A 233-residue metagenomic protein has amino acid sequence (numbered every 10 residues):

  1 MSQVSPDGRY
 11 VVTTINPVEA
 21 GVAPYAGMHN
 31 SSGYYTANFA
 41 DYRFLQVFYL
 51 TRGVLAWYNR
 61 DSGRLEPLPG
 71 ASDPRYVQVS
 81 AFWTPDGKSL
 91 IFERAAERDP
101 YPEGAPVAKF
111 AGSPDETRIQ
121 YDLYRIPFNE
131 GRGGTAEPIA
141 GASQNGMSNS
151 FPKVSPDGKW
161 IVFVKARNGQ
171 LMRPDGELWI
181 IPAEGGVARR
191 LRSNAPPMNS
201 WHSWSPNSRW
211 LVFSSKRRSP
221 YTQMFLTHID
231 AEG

Functional and structural regions predicted by a protein language model:
M1, T14-L55, G70-V77, E93-R125 (+4 more regions): A flexible loop/linker signature enriched in serine peptidases of the S9 family
P6-D7, P85-D86, P156-D157, P206-N207: Residue-level detector of Asp-centered blade-edge/turn motifs that repeat once per structural unit in beta-propeller
G8-V11, G87-L90, I161, L211: Hydrophobic beta-strand positions that form the internal "hydrophobic ladder" of WD40/Gbeta-like beta-propeller blades
G33-Y34, G63-P67, G133-I139, G186-R190: Predominantly a core beta-strand signature of beta-propeller blades across repeat-based propeller domains
N59-G63, F128-R132, P182-G186, I229-E232: Short loop/turn segments that connect beta-strands within beta-propeller blades
N207-S214: Short aromatic loop motif centered on NTY/YTY
W210, Y221, H228-G233: C-terminal, active-site-flanking charged/polar segments
